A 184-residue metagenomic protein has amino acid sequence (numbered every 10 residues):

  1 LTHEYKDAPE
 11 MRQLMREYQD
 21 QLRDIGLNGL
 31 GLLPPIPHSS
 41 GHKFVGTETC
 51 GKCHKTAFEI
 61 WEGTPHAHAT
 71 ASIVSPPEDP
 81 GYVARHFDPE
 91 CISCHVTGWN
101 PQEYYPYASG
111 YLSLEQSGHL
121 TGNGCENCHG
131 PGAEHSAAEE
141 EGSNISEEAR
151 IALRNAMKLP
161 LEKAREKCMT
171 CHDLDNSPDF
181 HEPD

Functional and structural regions predicted by a protein language model:
L1-E4: Acidic, metal/ion-coordinating pockets
K6-K163, F180-D184: Sequence context of c-type cytochrome heme-c attachment sites
E126, C168-M169: Non-transmembrane alpha-helical segments in soluble domains of secreted/periplasmic/extracellular proteins
L161-E166, D173-N176: Domain-level detector of nuclease and nuclease-like folds in predominantly extracellular/periplasmic contexts
